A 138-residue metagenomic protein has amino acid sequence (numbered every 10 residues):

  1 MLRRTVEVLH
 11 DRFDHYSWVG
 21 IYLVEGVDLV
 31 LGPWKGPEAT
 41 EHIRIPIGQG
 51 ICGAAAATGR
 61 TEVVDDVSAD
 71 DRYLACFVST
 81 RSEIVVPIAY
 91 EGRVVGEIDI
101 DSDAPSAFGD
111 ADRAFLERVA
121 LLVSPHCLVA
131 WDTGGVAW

Functional and structural regions predicted by a protein language model:
M1-A39, R118-L122, H126-W138: Intrinsically disordered, low-complexity terminal regulatory regions
F13, C76-T80: Short loop/turn motifs at secondary-structure junctions and domain boundaries
W18, V85, E97: Short hydrophobic/aromatic beta-strand element in the GNAT-like acyltransferase core that lines or flanks the acyl-donor
L23-C76: Regulatory sensory and allosteric helical modules in signal-transduction proteins and certain transcription factors
S82-A89: A short, aliphatic-rich beta-strand micro-motif
A89-S102: Sensory-domain boundary capping and coupling elements
A104-S106: A generic structural motif
